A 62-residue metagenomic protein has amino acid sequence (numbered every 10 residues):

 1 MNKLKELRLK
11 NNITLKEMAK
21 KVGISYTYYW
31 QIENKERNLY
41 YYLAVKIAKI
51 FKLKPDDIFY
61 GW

Functional and structural regions predicted by a protein language model:
M1-K10: A short, Lys/Arg-rich alpha-helix, primarily the initiator
K5, W30-Q31, F59: Key DNA-contacting residues within the recognition helix of helix-turn-helix
R8, A19, A48: The alpha-helix within a helix-turn-helix
I13-Q31: Short alpha-helical DNA-recognition segment
N34: Short, conserved catalytic or interaction motifs in soluble domains
L43-D57: DNA major-groove recognition helix of helix-turn-helix/homeodomain DNA-binding modules
